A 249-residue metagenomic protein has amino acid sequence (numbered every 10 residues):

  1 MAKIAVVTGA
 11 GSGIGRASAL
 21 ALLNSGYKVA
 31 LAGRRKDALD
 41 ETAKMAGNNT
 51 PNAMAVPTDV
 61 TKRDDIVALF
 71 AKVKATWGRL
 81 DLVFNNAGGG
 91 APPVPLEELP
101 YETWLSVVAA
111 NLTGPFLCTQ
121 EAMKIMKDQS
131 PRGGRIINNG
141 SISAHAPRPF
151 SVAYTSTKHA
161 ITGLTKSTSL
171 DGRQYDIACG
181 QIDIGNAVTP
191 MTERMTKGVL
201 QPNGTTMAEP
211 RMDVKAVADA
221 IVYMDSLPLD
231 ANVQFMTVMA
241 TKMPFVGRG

Functional and structural regions predicted by a protein language model:
G11-G13: Conserved glycine-rich cofactor-binding loop
P57-L69, Y101: The beta1-alpha1 cofactor-binding region of Rossmann-like NAD(H)/NADP(H)-dependent oxidoreductases
V94-L96, T103-L105: Substrate-binding pocket helix/loop in short-chain dehydrogenase/reductase
T119, T157: Active-site helix of classical SDR
S130, A146, S167-I177: Active-site-adjacent segment of SDR/Rossmann-fold oxidoreductases
S141: Residue(s) in the substrate-gating loop at a strand-loop-helix junction that position the organic substrate next
Q181-I182, L200-V246: C-terminal helical subdomain
